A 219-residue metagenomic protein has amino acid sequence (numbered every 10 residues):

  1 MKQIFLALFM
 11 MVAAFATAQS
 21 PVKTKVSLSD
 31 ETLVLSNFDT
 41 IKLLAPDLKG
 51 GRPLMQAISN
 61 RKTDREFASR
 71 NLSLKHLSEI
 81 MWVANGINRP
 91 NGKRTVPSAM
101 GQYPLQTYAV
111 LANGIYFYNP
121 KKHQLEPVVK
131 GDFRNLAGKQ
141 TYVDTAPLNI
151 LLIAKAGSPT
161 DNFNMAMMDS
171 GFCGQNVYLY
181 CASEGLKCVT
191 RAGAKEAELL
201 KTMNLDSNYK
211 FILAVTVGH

Functional and structural regions predicted by a protein language model:
M1-V22: Bacterial Sec-dependent N-terminal signal peptides
A7, G114, A146-I153: Conserved active-site beta-strand-loop modules that form the wall/rim of enzyme catalytic pockets and either contain
S20-A146: N-terminal amphipathic, basic helical "cap/leader" segment at the start of enzyme domains
R61, I80, T107, I150-K201: Small-aliphatic-rich amphipathic alpha-helix that forms the alpha element of a beta-alpha
A99, C188-R191, S207: Short, surface-exposed helix-loop/turn micro-motifs enriched in polar/charged residues
T145-P147, Y209-K210: Short coil/turn connectors at secondary-structure junctions
N204-H219: A glycine-rich helix N-cap at a beta->alpha junction
